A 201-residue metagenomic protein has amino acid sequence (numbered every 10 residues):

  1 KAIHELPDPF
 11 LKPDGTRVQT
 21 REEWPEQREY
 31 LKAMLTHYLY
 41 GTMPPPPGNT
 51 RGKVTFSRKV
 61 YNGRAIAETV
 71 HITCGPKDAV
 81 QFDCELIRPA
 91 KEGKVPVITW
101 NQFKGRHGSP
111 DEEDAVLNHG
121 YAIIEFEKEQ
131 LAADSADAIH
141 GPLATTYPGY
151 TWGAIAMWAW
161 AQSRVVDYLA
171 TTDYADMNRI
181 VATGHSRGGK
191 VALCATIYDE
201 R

Functional and structural regions predicted by a protein language model:
K1-L6: Acidic, low-complexity proline/glycine-rich segments
P7-A90: Non-catalytic accessory segments flanking enzyme active sites
E68, Q81-E85, R106-E112, G189-K190: Short alpha-helical segments and helix-capping/turn motifs at coil-helix boundaries
E92, C194: C-terminal His-loop and adjacent cap/lid subdomain of alpha/beta-hydrolase
G93-K94, I98-Y174, T183: Cap/lid segment of the alpha/beta-hydrolase catalytic domain
R179-V181: Residue in the alpha/beta-hydrolase core beta-strand immediately N-terminal to the catalytic nucleophile
G184-G188, A192: Gly/Ala-rich beta-loop-alpha elbow adjacent to hydrolase catalytic centers
I197-R201: Conserved hydrolase catalytic core segment
